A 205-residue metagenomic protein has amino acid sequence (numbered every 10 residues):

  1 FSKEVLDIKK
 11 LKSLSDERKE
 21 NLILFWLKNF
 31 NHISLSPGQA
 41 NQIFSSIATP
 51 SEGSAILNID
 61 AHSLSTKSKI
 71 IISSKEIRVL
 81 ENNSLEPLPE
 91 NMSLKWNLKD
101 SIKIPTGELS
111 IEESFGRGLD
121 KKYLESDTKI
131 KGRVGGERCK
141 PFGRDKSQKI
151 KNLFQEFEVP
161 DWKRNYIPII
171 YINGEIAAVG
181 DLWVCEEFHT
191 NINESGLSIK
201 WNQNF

Functional and structural regions predicted by a protein language model:
F1-F205: AMP-forming adenylation/ATP pyrophosphatase catalytic core
